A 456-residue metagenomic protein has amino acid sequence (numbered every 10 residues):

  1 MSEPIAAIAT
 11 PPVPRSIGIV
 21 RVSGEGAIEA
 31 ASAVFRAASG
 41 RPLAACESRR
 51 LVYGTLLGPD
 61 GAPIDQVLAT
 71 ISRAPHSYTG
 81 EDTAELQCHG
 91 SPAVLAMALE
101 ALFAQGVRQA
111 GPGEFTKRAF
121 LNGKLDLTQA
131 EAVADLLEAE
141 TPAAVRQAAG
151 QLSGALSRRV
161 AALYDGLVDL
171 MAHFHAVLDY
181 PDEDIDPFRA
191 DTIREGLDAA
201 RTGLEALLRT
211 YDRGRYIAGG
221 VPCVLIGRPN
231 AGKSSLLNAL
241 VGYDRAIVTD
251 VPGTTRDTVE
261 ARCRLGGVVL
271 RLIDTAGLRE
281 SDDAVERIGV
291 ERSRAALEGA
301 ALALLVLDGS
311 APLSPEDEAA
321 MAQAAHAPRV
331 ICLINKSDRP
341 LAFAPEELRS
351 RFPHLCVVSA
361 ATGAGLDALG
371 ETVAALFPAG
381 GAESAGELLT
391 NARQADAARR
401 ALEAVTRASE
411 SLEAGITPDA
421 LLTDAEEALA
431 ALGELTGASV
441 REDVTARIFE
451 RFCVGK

Functional and structural regions predicted by a protein language model:
M1-R146, G150, G154, P328-I331: A glycine-rich (often HGG/GG-containing) alpha/beta subdomain
S2-P12, P142-R264, S281-D283, S310-K456: C-terminal-of-GTPase-core extension/linker across diverse P-loop GTPases
V22, C88-G90, L240, T275 (+2 more regions): Glycine-rich, N-terminal phosphate-binding loop of Rossmann-like dinucleotide-binding domains
L51-R73, G253-S281, G299-L302: Switch I (G2) and immediately adjacent beta-strands of P-loop GTPase domains
G123, N230, D274: Conserved G/P- and acidic residue-centered "switch" motifs that form tight phosphate/ATP-binding loops in soluble
L272, V306, L333: Generic enzyme active-site microenvironment
L278, E286-V290, E318: Short alpha-helix of the ABC ATPase nucleotide-binding domain corresponding to the H-loop/switch region
E286-S310: Inter-motif core of Ras-like GTPase G domains
